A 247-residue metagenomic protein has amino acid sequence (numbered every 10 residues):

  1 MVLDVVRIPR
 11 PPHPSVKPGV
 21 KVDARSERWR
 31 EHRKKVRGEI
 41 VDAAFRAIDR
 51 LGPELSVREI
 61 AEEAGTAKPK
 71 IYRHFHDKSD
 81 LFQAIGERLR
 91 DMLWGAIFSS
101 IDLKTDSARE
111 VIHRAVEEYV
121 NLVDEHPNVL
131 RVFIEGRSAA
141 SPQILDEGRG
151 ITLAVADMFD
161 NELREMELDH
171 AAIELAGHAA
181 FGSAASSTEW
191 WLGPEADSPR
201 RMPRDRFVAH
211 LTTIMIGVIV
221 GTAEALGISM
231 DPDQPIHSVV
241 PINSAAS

Functional and structural regions predicted by a protein language model:
M1-K35, A225-S247: N-terminal intrinsically disordered/low-complexity leader segments
W29, V36-A43, S56, A176: N-terminal positioning helix adjacent to the helix-turn-helix/winged-helix DNA-binding module
K35-A44, I60, I85-L89, L93: Generic hydrophobic, amphipathic alpha-helix propensity
E39, R50-D80, A84: Helix-turn-helix
A47-I48, F82-M92, A96, F133 (+1 more regions): Alpha-helical DNA-contacting segments of helix-turn-helix folds
A84, S99-E125, A180, V208: Hydrophobic alpha-helical connector segments
D124-D157, E167-H170, R201: Short secondary-structure transition hinges
S141-E165, E174-E189, R206-V220: Amphipathic alpha-helical packing segments from all-alpha helical-bundle domains
